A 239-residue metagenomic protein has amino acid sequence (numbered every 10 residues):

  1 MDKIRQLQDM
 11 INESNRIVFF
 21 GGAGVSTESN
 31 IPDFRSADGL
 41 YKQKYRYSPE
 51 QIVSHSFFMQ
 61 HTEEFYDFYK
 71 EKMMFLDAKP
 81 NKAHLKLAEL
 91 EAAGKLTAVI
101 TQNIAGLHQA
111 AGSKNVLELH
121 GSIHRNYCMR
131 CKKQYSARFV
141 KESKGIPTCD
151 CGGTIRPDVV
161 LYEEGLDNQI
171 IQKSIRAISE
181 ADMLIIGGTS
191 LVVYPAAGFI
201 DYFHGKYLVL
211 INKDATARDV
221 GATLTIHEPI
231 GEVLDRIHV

Functional and structural regions predicted by a protein language model:
M1-V239: Conserved catalytic core of sirtuin-type NAD+-dependent deacylases
